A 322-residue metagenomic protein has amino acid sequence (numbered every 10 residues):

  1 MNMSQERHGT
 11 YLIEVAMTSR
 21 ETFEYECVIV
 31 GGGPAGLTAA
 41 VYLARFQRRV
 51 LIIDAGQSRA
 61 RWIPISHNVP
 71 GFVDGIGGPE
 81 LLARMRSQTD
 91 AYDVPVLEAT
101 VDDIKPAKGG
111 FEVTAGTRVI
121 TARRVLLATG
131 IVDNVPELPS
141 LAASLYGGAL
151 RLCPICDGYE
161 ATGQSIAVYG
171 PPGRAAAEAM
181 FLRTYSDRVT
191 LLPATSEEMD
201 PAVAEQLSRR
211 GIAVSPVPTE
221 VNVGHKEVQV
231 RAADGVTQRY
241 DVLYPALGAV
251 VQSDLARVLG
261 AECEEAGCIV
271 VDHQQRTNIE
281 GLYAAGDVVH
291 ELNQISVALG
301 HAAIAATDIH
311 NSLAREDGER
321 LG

Functional and structural regions predicted by a protein language model:
N2-Y25: Extreme N-terminal leader/targeting segments of oxidoreductases
H8, T89-K108, E112-T114, I120-A122 (+2 more regions): A Rossmann-like FAD-binding core segment of flavoenzymes
S19-R20, Y25-E80, Q164, G170-E197: Beta1-alpha1 glycine-rich phosphate/pyrophosphate-binding loop at the start of Rossmann-like nucleotide-binding domains
R45, L192-P193, A298-G322: Internal hydrophobic alpha-helix adjacent to the cofactor/substrate pocket in enzyme cavities
A55, P64-A91, Q206-V221: N-terminal glycine-rich dinucleotide-binding loop that anchors FAD/FMN and/or NAD(P) in oxidoreductases
N134-M180, Y185: Glycine-rich dinucleotide-binding loop and its adjacent helix/turn
A143-E160, G248-V297, I304, N311: FAD-site-proximal beta/loop scaffold in flavoenzymes
